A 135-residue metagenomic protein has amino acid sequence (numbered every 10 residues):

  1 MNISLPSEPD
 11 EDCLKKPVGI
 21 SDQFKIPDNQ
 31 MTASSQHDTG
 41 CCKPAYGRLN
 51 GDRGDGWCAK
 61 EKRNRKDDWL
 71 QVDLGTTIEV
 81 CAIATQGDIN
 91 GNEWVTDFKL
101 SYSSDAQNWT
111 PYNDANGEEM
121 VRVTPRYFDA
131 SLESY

Functional and structural regions predicted by a protein language model:
M1-P6, C42, N64-W69, N90-Y135: Trp- and acidic/polar-enriched beta-sheet ligand-binding modules for extracellular glycan and matrix recognition
N2-G75, A115-E118, V123: Disordered, acidic Ser/Thr/Pro-rich linker "stalks" and the adjacent N-terminal cap of the next globular domain
K15, M31, I78, W94-F98 (+1 more regions): Aromatic-residue detector
P27-N29, G75, E79-C81, T96 (+1 more regions): A short, local hydrophobic-aromatic micro-motif
M31-A33, I78-G91: A short beta-strand element within beta-rich, extracytoplasmic domains of secreted/secretory-pathway proteins
Q71-D73, C81-Q86, S101: Residues within well-ordered beta-strands of beta-sheet-rich folds
